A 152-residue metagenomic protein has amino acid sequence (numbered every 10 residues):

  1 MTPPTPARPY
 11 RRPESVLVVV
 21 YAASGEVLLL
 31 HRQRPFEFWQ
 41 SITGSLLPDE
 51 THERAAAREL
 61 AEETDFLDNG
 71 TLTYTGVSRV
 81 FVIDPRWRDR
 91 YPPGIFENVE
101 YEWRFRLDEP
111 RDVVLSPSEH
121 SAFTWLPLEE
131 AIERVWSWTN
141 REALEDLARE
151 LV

Functional and structural regions predicted by a protein language model:
M1-V19, P92-P93: Acidic, metal-coordinating catalytic segment for phosphate/diphosphate chemistry, firing primarily on the Nudix
E26-V27: Entry beta-strands of beta-propeller and related beta-repeat scaffolds
Q33-F36: Short connector loops/turns at beta-strand edges and beta->alpha or beta->beta junctions
Q40-G44: A short gly/proline-enriched turn/hairpin at secondary-structure junctions
L46-W138: Unchanged
I132-V152: Charged phosphate-binding loop/patch that engages nucleotide di/tri-phosphates or the phosphate backbone of nucleic
